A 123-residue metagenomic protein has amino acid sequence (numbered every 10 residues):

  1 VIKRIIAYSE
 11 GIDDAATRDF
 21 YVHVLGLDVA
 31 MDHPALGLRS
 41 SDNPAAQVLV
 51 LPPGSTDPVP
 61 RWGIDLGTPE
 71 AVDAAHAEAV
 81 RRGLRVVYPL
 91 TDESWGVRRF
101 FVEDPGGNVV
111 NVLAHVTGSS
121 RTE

Functional and structural regions predicted by a protein language model:
V1-R18, W62-I64, H115-E123: N-terminal beta-strand motif that seeds the catalytic metal site of vicinal oxygen chelate
I2, Y8-Q47: Core segments of cupin and vicinal oxygen chelate
R4-I12, L38-R39, G54-E78, R98-E103: Vicinal oxygen chelate
A16-D19, H23, E70-R81, R85: Replace "anionic and nucleotidyl ligands
D28-P60, L66, V109-H115: Conserved short beta-strand elements that form part of the metal-binding/catalytic scaffold of enzyme active sites
Q47, A71-D73, R121: Intrinsically disordered, low-complexity acidic/polar segments
H76-E123: Vicinal oxygen chelate
